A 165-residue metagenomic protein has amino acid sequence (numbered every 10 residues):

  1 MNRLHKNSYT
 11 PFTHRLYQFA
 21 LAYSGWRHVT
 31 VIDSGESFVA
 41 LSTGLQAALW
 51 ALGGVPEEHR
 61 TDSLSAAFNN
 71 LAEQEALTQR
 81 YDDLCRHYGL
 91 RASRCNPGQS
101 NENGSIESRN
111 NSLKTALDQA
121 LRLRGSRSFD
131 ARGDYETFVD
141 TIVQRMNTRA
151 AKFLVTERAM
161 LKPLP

Functional and structural regions predicted by a protein language model:
M1-K6: Two-metal-ion RNase H-like nuclease active-site motif
P11-R27, L84, L113: Short conserved beta-strand segments at catalytic cores or DNA/RNA-binding microdomains of nucleic-acid binding
H14-R15, T30-V55: Active-site beta-loop-alpha junctions of metal-dependent nucleic acid enzymes, especially the RNase H-like/DDE
G54-E73: Acidic/histidine-rich, metal-coordinating catalytic segments
T61, A72, A92-T115, A131: RNase H-like two-metal-ion nuclease catalytic core shared by retroviral integrases and related mobile-element nucleases
D82, R86-N103, L123-R127: RNase H-like polynucleotidyl transferase catalytic core
N110-P165: Active-site-proximal acidic segments at structured loop/helix or strand boundaries that coordinate catalytic metals
